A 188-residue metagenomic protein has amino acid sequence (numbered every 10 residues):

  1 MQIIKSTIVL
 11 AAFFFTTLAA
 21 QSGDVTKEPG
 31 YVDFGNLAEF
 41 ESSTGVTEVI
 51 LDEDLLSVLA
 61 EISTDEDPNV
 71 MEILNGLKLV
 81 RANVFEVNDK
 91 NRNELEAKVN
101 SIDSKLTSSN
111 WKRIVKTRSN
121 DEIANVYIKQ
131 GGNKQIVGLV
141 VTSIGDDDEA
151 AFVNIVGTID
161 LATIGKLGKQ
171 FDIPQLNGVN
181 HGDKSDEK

Functional and structural regions predicted by a protein language model:
M1-T26: Bacterial Sec-dependent N-terminal signal peptides
S22, T107-N110, N120, E149 (+2 more regions): Contiguous interface-forming segments/domains that mediate binding rather than catalysis
V25-S101: Early exported N-terminus immediately downstream of N-terminal targeting peptides
S43-V46, N75-L79, S109, D121-I123 (+2 more regions): Extracytoplasmic
N91-K105, F152-V156, I164: Surface-exposed flexible segments
K105-Q130, V179-K184: Short Gly/Thr-rich strand-loop-strand
Y127-L161: A short, solvent-exposed beta-edge/loop patch
T158-K188: C-terminal partner/receptor-binding element of secreted or periplasmic proteins
